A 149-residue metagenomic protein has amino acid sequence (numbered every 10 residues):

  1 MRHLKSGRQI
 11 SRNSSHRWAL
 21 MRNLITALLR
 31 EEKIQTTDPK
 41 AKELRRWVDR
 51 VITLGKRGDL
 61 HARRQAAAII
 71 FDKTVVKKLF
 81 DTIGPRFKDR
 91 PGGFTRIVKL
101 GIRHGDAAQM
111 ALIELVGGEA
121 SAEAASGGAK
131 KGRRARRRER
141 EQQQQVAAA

Functional and structural regions predicted by a protein language model:
M1-A19, N23-A149: Structured, basic alpha/beta domains of bacterial-type, RNA-associated proteins
